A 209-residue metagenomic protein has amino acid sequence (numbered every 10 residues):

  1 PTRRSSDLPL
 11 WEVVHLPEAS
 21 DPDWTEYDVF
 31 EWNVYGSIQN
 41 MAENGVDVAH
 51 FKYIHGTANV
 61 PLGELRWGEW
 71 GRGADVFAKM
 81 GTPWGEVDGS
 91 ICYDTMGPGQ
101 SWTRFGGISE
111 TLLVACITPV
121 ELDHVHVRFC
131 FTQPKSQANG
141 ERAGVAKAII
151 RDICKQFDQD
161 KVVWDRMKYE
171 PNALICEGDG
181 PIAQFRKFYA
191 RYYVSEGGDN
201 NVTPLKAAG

Functional and structural regions predicted by a protein language model:
P1-S5: Short, small-residue-biased leader/transition segments that mark boundaries at the very start of proteins
P9-G209: C-terminal catalytic domain of Rieske-type non-heme iron oxygenases
